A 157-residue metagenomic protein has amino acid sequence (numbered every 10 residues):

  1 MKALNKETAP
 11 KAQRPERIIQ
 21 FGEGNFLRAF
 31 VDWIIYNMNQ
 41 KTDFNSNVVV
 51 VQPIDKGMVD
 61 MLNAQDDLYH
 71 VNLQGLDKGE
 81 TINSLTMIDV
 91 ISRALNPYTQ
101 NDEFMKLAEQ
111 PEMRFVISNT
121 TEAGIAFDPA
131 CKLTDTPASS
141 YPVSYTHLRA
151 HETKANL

Functional and structural regions predicted by a protein language model:
M1-P10: N-terminal regions that are enriched for targeting/export leaders and immediately downstream pro/stem segments
G22-F30: Conserved phosphate/anionic-ligand binding catalytic regions in large, soluble enzymes, centered on
A29-N39: Histidine-anchored nucleotide/phosphate-binding helix
Y36, S46-I125, P129-A130: Glycine-rich nucleotide/cofactor/substrate-binding loop typically near the N-terminus or early in the first domain
N45, K132-Y145: A short alpha->loop->secondary-structure connector
T146-T153: Conserved small/polar residues in nucleotide/adenosyl-binding loops
